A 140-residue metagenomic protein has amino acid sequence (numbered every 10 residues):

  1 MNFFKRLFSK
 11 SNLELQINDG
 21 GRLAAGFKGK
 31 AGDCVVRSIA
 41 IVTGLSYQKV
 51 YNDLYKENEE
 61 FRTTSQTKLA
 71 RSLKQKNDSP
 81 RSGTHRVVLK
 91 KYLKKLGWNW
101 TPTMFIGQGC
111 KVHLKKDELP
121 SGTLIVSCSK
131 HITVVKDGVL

Functional and structural regions predicted by a protein language model:
N2-L73, V87, K91, K95-W98: Active-site nucleophile-adjacent alpha helix/oxyanion-hole segment immediately C-terminal to the catalytic cysteine
F61-K130, K136-G138: Conserved active-site-adjacent core of cysteine acyl-enzyme catalytic domains
